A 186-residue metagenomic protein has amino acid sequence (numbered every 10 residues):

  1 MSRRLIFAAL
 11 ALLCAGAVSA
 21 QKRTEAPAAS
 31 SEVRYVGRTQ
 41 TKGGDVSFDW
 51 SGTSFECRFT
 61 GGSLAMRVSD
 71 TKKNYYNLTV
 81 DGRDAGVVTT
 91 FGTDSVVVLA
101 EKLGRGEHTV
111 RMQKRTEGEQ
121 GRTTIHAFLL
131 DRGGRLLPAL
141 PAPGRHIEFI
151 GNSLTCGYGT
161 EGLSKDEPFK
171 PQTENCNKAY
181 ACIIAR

Functional and structural regions predicted by a protein language model:
M1-F7: Bacterial N-terminal signal peptides that target proteins for export
S2, A15-V18: Compositionally biased, low-complexity segments enriched in small residues
A8-A15: Bacterial N-terminal signal peptides
A17-I150, T155-C176: N-terminal secretory targeting modules
Q172-R186: Extended, H/D-rich, highly charged conserved domains that either
